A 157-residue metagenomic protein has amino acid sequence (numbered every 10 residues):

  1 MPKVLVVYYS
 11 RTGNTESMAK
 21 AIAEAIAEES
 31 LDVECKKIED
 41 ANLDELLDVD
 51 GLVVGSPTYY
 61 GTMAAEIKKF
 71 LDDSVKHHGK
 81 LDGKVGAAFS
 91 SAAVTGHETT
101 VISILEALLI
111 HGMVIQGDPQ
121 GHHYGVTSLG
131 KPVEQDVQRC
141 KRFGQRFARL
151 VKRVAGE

Functional and structural regions predicted by a protein language model:
P2-E28: N-terminal beta1-alpha1 ligand-phosphate binding loop
V7-Y9, K36, F89: Short hydrophobic segments within beta-strands
A25-L31, H77-K80: Short helix-capping segments at alpha-helix termini
E29-E34, M113: A generic structural motif
I38-Q120: Helix-loop-strand module that forms the ligand-binding subsite of alpha/beta enzymes
N42, V114-E157: Glycine-rich phosphate/pyrophosphate-binding loop and the adjoining helix
